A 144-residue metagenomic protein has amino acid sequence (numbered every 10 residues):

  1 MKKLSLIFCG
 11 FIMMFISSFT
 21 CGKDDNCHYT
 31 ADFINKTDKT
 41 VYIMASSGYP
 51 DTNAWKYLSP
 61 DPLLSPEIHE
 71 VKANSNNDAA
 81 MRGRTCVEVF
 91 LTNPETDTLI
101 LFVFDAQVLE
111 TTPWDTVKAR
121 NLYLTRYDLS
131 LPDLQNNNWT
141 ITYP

Functional and structural regions predicted by a protein language model:
M1-T20: Sec-dependent bacterial lipoprotein signal peptides
C21-D32, M44-V71, S75-P144: Intrinsically disordered, low-complexity segments enriched in small/polar residues
K36-I43: Short acidic/proline- and small/hydrophobic-mixed sequence motifs that coincide with surface turns and coil-to-beta
